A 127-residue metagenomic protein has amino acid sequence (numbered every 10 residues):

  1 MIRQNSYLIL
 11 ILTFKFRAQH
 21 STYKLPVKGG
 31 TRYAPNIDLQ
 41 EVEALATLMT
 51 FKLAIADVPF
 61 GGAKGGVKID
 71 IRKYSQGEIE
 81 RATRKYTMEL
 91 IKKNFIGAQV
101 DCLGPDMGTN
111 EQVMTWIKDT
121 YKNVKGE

Functional and structural regions predicted by a protein language model:
M1-E127: N-terminal ligand-binding/catalytic initiation module
